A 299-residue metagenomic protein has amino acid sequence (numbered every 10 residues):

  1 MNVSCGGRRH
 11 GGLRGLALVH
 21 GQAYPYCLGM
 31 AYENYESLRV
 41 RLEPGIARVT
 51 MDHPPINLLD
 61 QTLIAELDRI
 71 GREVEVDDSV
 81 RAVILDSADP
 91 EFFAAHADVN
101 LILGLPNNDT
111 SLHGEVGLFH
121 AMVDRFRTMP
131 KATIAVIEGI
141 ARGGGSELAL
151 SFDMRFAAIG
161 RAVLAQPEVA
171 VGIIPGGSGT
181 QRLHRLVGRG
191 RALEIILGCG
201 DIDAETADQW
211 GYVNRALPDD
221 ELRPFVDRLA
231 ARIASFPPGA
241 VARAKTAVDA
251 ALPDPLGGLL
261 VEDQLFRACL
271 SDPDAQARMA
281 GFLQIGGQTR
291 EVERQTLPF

Functional and structural regions predicted by a protein language model:
M1-L13: Extreme N-terminal basic, low-complexity initiation segments that serve as generic localization/processing leaders
H10, L16, H20-D86, P90 (+1 more regions): Conserved CoA-thioester-binding segment of acyl-CoA-metabolizing enzymes
H20-P44, D77, P90, C199-A204 (+2 more regions): C-terminal alpha-helix plus adjacent terminal tail
Y32, S87-M122, A141: Glycine- (often His-adjacent) and acidic-residue-rich active-site loop that binds/positions the CoA thioester
V49, E66-L67, L85, D98 (+6 more regions): Terminal peptide-recognition signature
D52-D60, D86-H96, D153-A165, I285-T289: Short, charged helix-to-loop "capping" segments that act as catalytic/coupling loops
T62-E66, L118, R125, F225 (+2 more regions): Charged catalytic carboxylate motif
D124-P238: Crotonase-fold acyl-CoA enzyme core
